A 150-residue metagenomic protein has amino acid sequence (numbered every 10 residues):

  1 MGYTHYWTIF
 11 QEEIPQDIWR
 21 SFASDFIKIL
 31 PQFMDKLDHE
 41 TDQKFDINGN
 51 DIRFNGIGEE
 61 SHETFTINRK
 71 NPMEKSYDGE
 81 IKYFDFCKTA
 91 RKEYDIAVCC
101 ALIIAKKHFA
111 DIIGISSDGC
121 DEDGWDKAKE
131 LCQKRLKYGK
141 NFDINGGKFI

Functional and structural regions predicted by a protein language model:
M1-I150: Acidic (Asp/Glu-rich) sequence patches and key acidic residues that form negatively charged surfaces used
